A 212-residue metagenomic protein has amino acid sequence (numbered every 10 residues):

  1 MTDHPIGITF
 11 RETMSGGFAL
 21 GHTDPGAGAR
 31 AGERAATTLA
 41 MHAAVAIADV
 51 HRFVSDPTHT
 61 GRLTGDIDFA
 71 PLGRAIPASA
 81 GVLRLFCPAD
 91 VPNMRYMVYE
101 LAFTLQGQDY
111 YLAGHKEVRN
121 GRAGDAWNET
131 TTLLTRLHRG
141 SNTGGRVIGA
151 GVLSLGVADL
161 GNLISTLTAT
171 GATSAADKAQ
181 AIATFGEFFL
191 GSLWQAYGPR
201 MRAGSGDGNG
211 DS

Functional and structural regions predicted by a protein language model:
M1-S212: Beta-strand-enriched cores of mature, soluble protein domains
